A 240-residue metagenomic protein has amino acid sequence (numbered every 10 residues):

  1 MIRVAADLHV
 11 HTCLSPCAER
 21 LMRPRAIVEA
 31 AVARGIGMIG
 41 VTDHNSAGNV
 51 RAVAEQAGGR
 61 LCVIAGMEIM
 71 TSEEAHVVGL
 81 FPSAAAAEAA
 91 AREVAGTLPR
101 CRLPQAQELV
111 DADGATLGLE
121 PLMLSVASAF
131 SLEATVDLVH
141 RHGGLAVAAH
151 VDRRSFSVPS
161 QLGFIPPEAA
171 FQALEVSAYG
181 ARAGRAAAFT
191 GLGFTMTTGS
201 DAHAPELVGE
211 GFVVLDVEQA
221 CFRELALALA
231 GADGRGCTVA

Functional and structural regions predicted by a protein language model:
M1-L8, T12-A30, G35-I36, A47-R92 (+4 more regions): Charged catalytic cores and adjacent phosphate/nucleic-acid-binding surfaces used for phosphate/nucleic-acid chemistry
P82-P121, F164: Active-site gating loops and adjacent loop-to-helix segments of metal-dependent hydrolytic enzymes
E108-H142: Alpha-helix-centered segments that form part of catalytic cores
